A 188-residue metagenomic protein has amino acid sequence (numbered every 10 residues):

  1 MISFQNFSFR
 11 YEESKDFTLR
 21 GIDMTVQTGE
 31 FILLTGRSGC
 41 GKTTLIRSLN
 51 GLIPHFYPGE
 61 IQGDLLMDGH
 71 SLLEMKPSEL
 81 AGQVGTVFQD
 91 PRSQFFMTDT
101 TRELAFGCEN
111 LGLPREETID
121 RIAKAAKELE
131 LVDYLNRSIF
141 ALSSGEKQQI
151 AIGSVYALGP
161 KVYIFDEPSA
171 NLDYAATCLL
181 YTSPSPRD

Functional and structural regions predicted by a protein language model:
M1-F4, F9-G21, I53-P58, E74-K76 (+1 more regions): A short, flexible loop at the N-terminus of ABC-type nucleotide-binding domains that lies
T35-R37: The feature captures the beta-strand-to-loop junction immediately N-terminal to the Walker
P58-H70: Conserved ABC transporter NBD signature motif
G69, E116-Y134: Conserved ABC ATPase "signature" region
S138-L142, E146: Conserved ABC ATPase signature
Y163-E167: Catalytic Walker B motif of ABC-type/P-loop ATPase nucleotide-binding domains
Y181-D188: Conserved small/polar residues in nucleotide/adenosyl-binding loops
